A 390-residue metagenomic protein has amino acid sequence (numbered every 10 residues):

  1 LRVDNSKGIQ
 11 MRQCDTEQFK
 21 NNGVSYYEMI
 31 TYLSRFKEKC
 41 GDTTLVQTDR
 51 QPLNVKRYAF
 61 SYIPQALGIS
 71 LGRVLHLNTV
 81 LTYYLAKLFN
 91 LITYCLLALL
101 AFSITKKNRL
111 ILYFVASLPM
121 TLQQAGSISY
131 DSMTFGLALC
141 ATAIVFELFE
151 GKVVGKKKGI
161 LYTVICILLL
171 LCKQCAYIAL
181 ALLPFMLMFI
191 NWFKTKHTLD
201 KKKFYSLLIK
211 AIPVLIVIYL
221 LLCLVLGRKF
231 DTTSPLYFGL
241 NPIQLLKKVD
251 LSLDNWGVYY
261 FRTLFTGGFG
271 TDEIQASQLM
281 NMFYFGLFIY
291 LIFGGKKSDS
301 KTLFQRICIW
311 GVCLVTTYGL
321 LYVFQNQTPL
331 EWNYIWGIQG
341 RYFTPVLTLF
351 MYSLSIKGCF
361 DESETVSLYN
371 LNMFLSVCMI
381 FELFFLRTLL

Functional and structural regions predicted by a protein language model:
L1-L85: Interfacial juxtamembrane loops and adjacent helix segments that form the catalytic/substrate-binding surfaces
G41, D200-A211, L215, Y219-K297: Membrane-lumen/periplasm interface segments of multi-pass, membrane-embedded glycan/lipid transferases
L77-V80, L99-P119: Transmembrane-helix signature of polytopic, membrane-embedded enzymes that assemble or transfer cell-envelope glycans
L100, F135-K152, Y162-C166, F350: Specific aromatic-rich, kink-prone transmembrane helix
Q123, K158-Q174, A179-F185: Membrane-interface alpha helices of multi-pass inner-membrane proteins
S127-T134: Short acidic/glycine- and proline-prone juxtamembrane loop motifs at membrane-interface regions of multi-pass membrane
I144-V153, A179-V214: Perimembrane helix-loop-helix junctions
D299-N326: Transmembrane alpha-helix segments characteristic of polytopic inner-membrane glycan-assembly/cell-envelope
